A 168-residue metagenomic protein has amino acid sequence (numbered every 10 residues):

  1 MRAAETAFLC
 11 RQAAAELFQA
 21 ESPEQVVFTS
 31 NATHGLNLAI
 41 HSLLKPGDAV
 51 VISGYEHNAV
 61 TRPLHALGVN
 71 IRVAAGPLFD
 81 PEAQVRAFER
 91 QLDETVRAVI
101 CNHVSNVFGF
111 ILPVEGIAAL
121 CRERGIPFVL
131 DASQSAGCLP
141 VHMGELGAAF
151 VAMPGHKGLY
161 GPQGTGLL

Functional and structural regions predicted by a protein language model:
M1-L168: Pyridoxal 5′-phosphate
